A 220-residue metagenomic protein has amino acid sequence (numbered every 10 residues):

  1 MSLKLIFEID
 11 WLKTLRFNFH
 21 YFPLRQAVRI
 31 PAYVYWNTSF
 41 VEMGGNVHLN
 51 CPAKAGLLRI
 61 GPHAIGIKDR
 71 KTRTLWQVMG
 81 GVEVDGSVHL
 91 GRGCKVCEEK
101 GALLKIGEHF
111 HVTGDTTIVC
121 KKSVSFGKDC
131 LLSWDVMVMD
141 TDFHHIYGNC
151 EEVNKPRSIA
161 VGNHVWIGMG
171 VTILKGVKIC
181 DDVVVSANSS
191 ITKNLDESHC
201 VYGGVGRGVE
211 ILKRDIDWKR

Functional and structural regions predicted by a protein language model:
M1-M139, G162-H164, V171, D181 (+2 more regions): Domain-scale signature associated with acetyltransferase and cell-envelope carbohydrate enzymes
V78-G80, R157, K175: Short, conserved secondary-structure segments in the cores of folded domains
D142, I146-V153: Short, flexible helix-coil linker/hinge segments at the edges of structured domains or between repeats
F143-H144, S189-S190, D196-E197: Flexible glycine-rich beta->alpha loop in the catalytic core of nucleotide-sugar glycosyltransferases
E151, I191-T192: Short secondary-structure boundary/capping segments
E151-G162: Glycine-rich NAD(P)-binding loop of Rossmann-like domains
L174, I179-C180, V184-S190: A generic "structured core" feature
S190-I191, R207: Conserved sequence/active-site signature of Rossmann-fold short-chain dehydrogenase/reductase
